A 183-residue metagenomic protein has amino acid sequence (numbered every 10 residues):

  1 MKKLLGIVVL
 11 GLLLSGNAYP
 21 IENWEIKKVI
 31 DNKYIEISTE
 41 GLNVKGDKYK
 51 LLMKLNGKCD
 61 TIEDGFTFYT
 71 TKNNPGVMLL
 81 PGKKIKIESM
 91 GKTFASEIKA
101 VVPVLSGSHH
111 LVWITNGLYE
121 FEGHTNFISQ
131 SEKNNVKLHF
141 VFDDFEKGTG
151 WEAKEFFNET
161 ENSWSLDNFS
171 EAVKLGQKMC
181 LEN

Functional and structural regions predicted by a protein language model:
L4-G16: Sec-dependent N-terminal signal peptides
Y19-S129, K133-N183: A generic "folded-domain core" signal
